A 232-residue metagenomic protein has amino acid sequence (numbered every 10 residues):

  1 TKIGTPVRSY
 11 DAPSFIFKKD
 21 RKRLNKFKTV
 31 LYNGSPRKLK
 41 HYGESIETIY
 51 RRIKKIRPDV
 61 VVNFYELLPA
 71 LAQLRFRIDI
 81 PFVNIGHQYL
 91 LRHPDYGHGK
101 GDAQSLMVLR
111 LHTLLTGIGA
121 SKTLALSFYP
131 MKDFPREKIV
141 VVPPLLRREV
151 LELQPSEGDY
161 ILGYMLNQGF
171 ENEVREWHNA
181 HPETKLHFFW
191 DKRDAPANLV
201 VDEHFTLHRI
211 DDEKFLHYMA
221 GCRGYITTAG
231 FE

Functional and structural regions predicted by a protein language model:
T1-K2, Y65-L68, L126-M131, F188-A197 (+1 more regions): Short, polar loop motifs at secondary-structure junctions
T1-K40: Conserved nucleotide-sugar phosphate-binding/catalytic loop shared by glycosyltransferases and other
Y50-E66: Short N-terminal targeting/anchoring amphipathic segment
K55-R57, G119, E157, A220-G221: Alpha-helix C-terminal capping/helix-to-coil transition sites in glycosyltransferase folds
V60-F64, L216-E232: A donor-sugar binding/catalytic signature common to diverse glycosyltransferases and related nucleotide-sugar
F76, I80-V141: Active-site-proximal region of nucleotide-activated glycan assembly enzymes, centered on histidine/acidic-rich loops
F134-R136, V140-V141, L145-G158: Acidic anion/phosphate-binding donor-loop and adjacent secondary structure in glycosyltransferase catalytic cores
R147, Q154-G221: Donor-nucleotide binding loops and adjacent catalytic segments primarily of GT-B fold Leloir glycosyltransferases
